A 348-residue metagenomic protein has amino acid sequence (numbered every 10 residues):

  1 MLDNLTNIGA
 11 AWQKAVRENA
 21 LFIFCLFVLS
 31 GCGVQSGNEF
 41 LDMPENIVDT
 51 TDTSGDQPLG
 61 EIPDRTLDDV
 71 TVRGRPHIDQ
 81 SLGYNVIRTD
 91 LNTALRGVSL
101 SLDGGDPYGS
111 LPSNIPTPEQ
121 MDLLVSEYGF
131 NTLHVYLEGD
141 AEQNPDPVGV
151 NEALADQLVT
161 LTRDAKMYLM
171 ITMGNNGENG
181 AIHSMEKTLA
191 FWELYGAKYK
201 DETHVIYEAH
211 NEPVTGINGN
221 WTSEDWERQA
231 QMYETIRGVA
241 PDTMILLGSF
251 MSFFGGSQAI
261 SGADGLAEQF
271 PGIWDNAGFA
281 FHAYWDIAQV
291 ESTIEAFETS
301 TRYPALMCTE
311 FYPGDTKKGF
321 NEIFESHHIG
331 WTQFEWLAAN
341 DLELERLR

Functional and structural regions predicted by a protein language model:
M1-V16: N-terminal secretory signal peptides that target proteins for export/translocation
R17-I23: Sec-dependent signal peptide recognition, specifically the positively charged N-region followed immediately by
S30-G31: C-terminal motif of bacterial Sec signal peptides marking the signal peptidase cleavage site
P44, G55-T132: N-terminal carbohydrate-binding accessory modules
L102, Y108-N114, M185-I206, H210-R348: Extracellular glycoside hydrolase catalytic/binding regions
T117-G177, K187, R237, K318-H327: Aromatic-lined substrate-binding rim segments of carbohydrate-active enzymes
A181: Short acidic-hydrophobic catalytic motif
